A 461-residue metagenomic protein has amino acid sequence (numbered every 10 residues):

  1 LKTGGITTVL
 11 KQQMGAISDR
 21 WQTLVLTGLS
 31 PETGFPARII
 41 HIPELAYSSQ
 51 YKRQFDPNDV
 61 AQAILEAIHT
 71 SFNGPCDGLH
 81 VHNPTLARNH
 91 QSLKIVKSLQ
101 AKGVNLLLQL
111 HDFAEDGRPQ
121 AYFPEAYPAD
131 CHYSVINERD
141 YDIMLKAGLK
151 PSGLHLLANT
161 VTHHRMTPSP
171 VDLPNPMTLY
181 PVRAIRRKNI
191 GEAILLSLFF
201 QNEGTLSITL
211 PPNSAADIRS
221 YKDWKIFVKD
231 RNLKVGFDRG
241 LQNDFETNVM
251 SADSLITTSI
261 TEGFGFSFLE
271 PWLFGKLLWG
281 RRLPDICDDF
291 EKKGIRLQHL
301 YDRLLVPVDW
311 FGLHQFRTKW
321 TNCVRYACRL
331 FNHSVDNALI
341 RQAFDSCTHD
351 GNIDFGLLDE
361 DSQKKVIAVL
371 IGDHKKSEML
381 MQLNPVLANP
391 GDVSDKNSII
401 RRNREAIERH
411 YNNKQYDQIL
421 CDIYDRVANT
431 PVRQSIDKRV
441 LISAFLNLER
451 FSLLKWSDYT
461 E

Functional and structural regions predicted by a protein language model:
L1-E32, Q100-V104, E408, K414-E461: N-terminal subdomain of nucleotide-sugar transferases
L1-T3, A16-I64, I68: N-terminal strand-loop element at the rim of the active site of nucleotide-sugar-dependent glycosyltransferases
S30-E32, F113-A114, R139-D140, L156-T167 (+3 more regions): Short beta-strand->alpha-helix junction loop in the catalytic core of nucleotide-activated group-transfer enzymes
D59, I68-H90, V104-Q109, L255: Short N-terminal targeting/anchoring amphipathic segment
G117-G153, V161-H163: A short, active-site helix/loop in glycosyltransferases that binds the activated sugar's phosphate group
S169-K188, I194-Q201, S207-I208: Conserved donor-binding/catalytic core segment of Leloir-type glycosyltransferases
S220-E246, K293-L305: Nucleotide-activated donor-binding/catalytic signature segment of Leloir-type glycosyltransferases, i.e., the conserved
I260: Aromatic "clamp/platform" in nucleotide-sugar-dependent glycosyltransferases that forms part of the donor/acceptor
